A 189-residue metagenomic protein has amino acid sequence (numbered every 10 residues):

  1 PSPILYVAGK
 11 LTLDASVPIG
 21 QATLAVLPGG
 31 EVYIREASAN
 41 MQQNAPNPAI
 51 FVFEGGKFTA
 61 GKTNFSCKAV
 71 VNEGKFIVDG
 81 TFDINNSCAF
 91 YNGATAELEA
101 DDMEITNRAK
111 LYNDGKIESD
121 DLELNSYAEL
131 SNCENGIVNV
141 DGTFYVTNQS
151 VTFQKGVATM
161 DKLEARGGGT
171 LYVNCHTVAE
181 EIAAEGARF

Functional and structural regions predicted by a protein language model:
P1-F189: Extracellular beta-strand-rich, repetitive "passenger/adhesive" scaffolds that bind or process carbohydrates
